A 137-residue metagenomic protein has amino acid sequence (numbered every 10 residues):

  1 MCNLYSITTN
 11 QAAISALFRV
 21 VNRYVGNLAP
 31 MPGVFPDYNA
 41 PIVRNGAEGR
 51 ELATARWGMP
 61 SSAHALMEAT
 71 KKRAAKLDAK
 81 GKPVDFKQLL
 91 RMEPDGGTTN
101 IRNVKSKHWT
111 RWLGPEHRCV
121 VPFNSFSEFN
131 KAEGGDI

Functional and structural regions predicted by a protein language model:
M1-I137: Short linear sequence motif anchored by a di-proline
